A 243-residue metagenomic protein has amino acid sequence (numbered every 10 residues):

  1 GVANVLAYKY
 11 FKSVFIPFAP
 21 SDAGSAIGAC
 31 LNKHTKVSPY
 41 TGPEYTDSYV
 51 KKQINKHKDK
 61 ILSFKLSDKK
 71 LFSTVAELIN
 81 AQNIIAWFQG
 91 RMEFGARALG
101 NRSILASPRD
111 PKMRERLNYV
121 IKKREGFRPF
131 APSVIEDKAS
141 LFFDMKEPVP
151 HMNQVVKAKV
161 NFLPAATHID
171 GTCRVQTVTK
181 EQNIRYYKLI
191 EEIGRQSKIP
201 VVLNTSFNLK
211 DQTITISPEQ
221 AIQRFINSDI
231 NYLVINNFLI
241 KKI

Functional and structural regions predicted by a protein language model:
V2-I243: Flexible beta->alpha loop and helix N-cap segments adjacent to enzyme active/binding sites
